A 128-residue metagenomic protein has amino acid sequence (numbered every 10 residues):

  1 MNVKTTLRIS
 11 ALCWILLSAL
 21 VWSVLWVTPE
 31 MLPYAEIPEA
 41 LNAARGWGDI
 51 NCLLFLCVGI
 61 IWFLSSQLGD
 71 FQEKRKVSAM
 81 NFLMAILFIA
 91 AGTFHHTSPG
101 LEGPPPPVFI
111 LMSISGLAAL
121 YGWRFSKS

Functional and structural regions predicted by a protein language model:
M1-L17: Cytosolic juxtamembrane helix and N-cap/initiation of the first transmembrane helix
M1-V3, Q67-R75, G100-E102, S128: Membrane-interface helix-boundary motifs at transmembrane edges
W14-L54: Hydrophobic transmembrane helix segments
L16, A43-Q67, L83-L87: Core segments of alpha-helical transmembrane spans in multipass integral membrane proteins
S18-V21, I61-S66, A91-H95, A118-G122: Structural signal for membrane-spanning alpha-helices in multi-pass inner-membrane proteins, emphasizing helix cores
V58, K76-T93, L111-A118: Hydrophobic alpha-helical membrane segments
A90-V108, W123-K127: Membrane-helix boundary connector in multi-pass membrane proteins
I114-S128: Membrane-water interface at the C-terminal end of transmembrane alpha helices
